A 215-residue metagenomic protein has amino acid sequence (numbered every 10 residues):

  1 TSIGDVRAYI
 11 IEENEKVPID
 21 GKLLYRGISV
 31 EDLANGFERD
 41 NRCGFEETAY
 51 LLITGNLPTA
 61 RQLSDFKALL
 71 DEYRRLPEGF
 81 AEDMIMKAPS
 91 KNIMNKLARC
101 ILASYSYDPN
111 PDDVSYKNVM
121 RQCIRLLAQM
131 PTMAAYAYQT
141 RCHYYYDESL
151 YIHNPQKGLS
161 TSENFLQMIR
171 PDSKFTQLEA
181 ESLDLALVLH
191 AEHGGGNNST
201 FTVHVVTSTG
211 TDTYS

Functional and structural regions predicted by a protein language model:
T1-S215: Hydrophobic alpha-helical bundle cores within soluble ligand-binding/oligomerization subdomains
